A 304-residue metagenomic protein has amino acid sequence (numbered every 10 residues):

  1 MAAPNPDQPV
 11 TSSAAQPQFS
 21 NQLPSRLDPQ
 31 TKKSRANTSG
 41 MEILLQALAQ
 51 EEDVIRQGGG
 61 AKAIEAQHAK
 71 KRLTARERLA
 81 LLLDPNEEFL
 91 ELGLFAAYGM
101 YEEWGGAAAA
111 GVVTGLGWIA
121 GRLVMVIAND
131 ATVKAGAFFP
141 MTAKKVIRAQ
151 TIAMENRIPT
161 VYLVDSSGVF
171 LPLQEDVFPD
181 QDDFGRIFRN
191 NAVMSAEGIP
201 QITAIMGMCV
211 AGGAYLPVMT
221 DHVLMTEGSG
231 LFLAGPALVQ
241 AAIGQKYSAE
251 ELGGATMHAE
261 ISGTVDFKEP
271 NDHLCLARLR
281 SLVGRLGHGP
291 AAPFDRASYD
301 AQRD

Functional and structural regions predicted by a protein language model:
A2-A96, A234-D304: Amphipathic alpha-helical segments at domain termini/boundaries
R35-N37, Q50-E51, G121-L123, Y162-L163 (+2 more regions): Short hydrophobic/aromatic-rich motifs at helix boundaries and adjacent loops
R56, E65-I202: Long, structured ligand/cofactor-binding scaffold of large enzymes
Y98-Y101, Y162, Y215, Y247 (+1 more regions): Sequence-level detector for tyrosine residue identity
V164-A291: Conserved catalytic cores of soluble enzyme domains, especially glycine-rich substrate-binding beta-alpha loops
